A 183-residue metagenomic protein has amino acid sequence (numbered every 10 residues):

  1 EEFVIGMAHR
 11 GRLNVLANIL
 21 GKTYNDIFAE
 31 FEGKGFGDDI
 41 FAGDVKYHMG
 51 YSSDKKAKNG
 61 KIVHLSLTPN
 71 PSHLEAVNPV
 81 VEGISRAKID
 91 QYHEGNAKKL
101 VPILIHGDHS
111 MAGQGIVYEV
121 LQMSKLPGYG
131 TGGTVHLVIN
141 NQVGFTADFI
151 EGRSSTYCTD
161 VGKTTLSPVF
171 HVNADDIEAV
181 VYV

Functional and structural regions predicted by a protein language model:
E1-V135, I139-S154, D160, T165-S167: Conserved internal helical-beta-strand scaffold that buttresses enzyme catalytic cores
Y157-Y182: Conserved thiamine diphosphate
